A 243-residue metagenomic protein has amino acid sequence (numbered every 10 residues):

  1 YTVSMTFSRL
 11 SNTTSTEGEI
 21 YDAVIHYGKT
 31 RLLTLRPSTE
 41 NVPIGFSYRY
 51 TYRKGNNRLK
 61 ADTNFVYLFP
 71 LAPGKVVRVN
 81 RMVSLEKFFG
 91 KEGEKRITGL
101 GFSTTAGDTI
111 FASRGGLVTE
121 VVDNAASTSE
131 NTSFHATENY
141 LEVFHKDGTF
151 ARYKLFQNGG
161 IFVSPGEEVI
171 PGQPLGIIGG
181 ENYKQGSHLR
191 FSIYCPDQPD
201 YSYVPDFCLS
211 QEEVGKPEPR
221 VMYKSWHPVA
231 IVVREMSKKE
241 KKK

Functional and structural regions predicted by a protein language model:
Y1-S15: Short acidic, flexible loop segments centered on an aromatic residue
V24-T137, V229-K243: Surface-exposed, glycine-biased beta-strand/turn segments
Y67, I161-I170, S187-H188, S192-K243: Acidic, glycine-rich catalytic/binding loops that coordinate metals and/or anionic ligands
R78-N80, G101, I110-A112, E142-F144 (+3 more regions): Structural recognition of the beta-strand scaffold that forms the well-ordered cores of secreted hydrolase catalytic
F111, G148-G172: Short histidine-centered loop motifs in beta-beta connectors
A125-N131, I178-R190: Active-site loop architecture of trypsin-fold serine endopeptidases
L141, I170-N182: Short hydrophobic beta/alpha edge segments that flank linear recognition/processing sites
